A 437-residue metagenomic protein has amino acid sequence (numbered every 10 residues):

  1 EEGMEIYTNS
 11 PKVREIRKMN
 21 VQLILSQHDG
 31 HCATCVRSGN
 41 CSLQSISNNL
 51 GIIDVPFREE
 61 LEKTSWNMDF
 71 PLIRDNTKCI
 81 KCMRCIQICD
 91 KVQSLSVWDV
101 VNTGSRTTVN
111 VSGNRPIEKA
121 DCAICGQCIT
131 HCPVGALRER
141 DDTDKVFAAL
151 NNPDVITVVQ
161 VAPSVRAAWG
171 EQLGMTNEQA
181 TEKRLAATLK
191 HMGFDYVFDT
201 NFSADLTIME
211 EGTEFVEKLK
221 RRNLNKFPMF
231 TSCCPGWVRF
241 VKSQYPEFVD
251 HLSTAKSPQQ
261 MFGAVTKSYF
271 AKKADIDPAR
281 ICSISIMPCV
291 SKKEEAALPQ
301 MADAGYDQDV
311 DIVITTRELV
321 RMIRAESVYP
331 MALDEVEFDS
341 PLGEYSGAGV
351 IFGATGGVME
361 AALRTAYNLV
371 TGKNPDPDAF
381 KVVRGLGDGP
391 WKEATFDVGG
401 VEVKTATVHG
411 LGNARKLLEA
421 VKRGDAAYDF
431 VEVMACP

Functional and structural regions predicted by a protein language model:
E1-I124, T130, L137-I156: Fe-S ferredoxin-like electron-transfer domains and their immediately adjacent linker/connector regions across
E1-R17, V21, L25, E139-P437: Iron-sulfur-associated redox domains of electron-transfer enzymes in respiratory and anaerobic energy metabolism
C85, V92-S94, C128, P133 (+4 more regions): Short loop/turn motifs at secondary-structure junctions
